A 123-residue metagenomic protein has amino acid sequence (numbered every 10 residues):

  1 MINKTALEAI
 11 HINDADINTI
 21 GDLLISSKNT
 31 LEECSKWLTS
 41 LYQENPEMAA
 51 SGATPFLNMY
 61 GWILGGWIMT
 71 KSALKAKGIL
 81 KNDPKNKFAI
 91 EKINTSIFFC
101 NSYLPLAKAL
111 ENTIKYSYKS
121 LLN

Functional and structural regions predicted by a protein language model:
I2-N123: C-terminal amphipathic alpha-helical interaction region
